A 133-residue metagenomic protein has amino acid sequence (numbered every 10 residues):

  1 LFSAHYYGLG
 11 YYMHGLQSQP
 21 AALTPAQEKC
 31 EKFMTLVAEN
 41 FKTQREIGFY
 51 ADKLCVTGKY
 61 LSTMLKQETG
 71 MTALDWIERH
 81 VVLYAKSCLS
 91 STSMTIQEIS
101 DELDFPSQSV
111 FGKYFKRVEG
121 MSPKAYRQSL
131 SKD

Functional and structural regions predicted by a protein language model:
G10-T35, E39-K53, Q67-D75, R79: Short, Lys/Arg-enriched, Trp-marked, Pro/Gly-tolerant hinge/linker segments that flank
G48, K59, T95-E98, Q108-S109 (+1 more regions): Residues within helix-turn-helix
K53, E102-L103, V118: Residues within the alpha-helical elements of helix-turn-helix
L61-S62, V110-F111, F115: Short hydrophobic/aromatic patch on the recognition helix
Q67-Q108, Q128-D133: Terminal helix-turn-helix DNA-binding modules in bacterial transcription factors
K113-D133: …primarily DNA-binding HTH/wHTH and HhH modules…
